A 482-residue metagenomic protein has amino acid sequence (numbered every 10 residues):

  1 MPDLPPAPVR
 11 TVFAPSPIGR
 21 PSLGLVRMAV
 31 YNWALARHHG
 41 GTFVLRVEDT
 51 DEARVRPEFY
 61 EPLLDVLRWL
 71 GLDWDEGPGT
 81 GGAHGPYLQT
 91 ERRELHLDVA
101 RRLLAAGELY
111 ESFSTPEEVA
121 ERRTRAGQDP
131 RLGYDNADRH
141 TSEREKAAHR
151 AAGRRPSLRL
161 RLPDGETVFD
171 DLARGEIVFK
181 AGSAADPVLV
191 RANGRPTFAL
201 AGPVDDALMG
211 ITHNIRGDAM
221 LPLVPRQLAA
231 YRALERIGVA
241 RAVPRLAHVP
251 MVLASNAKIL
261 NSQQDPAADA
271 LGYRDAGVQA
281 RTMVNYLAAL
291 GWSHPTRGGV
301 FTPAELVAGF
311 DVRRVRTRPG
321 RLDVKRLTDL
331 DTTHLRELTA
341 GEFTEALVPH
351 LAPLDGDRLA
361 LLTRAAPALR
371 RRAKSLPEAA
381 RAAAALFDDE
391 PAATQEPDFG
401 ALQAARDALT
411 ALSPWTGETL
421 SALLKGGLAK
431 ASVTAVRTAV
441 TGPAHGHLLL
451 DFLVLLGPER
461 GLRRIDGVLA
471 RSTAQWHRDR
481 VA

Functional and structural regions predicted by a protein language model:
P2-Q128, L223-A230, I237, R241: N-terminal Rossmann-like or analogous alpha/beta NTP/dinucleotide-binding catalytic cores that position adenine
T11-I18, L45-D49, M209-I215, A267-A268 (+1 more regions): Glycine- and acidic
N32, L63, L103, G107 (+8 more regions): Residue-level signal for inorganic ion chemistry
E52, L234-A240, R245-P391, T441-A482: Catalytic adenosine-cofactor/nucleotide-binding cores of aminoacyl-tRNA synthetases and other
E111, T115-Q263, D269, H294: Active-site cores that bind ATP or allylic diphosphates and position pyrophosphate for catalysis
P391-L420: Long, amphipathic alpha-helical coiled-coil segments characteristic of histidine-phosphotransfer scaffolds
T416-L455: Helix-rich, typically C-terminal accessory recognition domains appended to large enzymatic cores
